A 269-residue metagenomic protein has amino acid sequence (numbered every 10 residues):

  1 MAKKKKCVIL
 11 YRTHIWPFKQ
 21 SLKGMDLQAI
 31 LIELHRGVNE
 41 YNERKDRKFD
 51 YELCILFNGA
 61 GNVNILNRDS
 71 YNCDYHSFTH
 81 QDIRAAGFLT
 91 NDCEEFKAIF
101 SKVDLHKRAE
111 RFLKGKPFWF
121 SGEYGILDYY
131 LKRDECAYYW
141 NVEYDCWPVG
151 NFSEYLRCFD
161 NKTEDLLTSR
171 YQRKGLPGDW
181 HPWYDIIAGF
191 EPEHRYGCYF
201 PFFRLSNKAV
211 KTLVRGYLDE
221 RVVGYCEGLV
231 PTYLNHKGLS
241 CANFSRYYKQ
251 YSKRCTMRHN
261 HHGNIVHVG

Functional and structural regions predicted by a protein language model:
M1-E33: N-proximal low-complexity "stem/linker" segments adjacent to membrane-targeting elements
C7, A137, D165: Conserved acidic residues
I15, L56-V63, Y171-G175: Short beta-alpha junction loops
E33-F49: Short, acidic, metal-binding catalytic loop of nucleotide-sugar glycosyltransferases
F57-E135: Active-site-proximal specificity loops/subdomain of glycosyltransferases
C136-W147: Short beta-strand-to-loop acidic/aromatic patch adjacent to the donor-nucleotide binding site
W147-P231: Conserved catalytic core of nucleotide-sugar-dependent glycosyltransferases
G216-G269: C-terminal catalytic/acceptor-binding lobe
